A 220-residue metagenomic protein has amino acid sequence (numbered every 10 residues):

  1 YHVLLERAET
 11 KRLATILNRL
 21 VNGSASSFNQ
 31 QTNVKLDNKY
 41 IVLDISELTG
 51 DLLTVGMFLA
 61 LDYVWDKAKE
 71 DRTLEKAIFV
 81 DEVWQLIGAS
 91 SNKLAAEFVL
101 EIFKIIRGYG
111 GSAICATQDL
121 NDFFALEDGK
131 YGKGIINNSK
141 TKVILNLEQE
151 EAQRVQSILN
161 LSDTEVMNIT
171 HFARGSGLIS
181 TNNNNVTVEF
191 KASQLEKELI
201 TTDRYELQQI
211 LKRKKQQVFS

Functional and structural regions predicted by a protein language model:
Y1-G111, G129, N168, F172 (+1 more regions): P-loop NTPase motor domains
Y1-L5, S193-S220: Charge-patterned, long linear interaction tracts outside catalytic cores
Q30-Q31, Q85, Q118, Q149 (+4 more regions): Residue-identity detector for glutamine
D51-L53, T187-F190, E198-T201: Short helix/loop capping segments that flank catalytic or ligand/cofactor-binding pockets
D66-E70, I102-I105, N138-K142, M167-H171 (+2 more regions): Glycine-rich loops and low-complexity Gly/Arg-rich segments that provide flexible linkers or classic glycine-based
S90, L94-S193: Conserved ATP-driven motor cores of ASCE-family P-loop NTPases powering translocation/secretion/packaging/pilus
